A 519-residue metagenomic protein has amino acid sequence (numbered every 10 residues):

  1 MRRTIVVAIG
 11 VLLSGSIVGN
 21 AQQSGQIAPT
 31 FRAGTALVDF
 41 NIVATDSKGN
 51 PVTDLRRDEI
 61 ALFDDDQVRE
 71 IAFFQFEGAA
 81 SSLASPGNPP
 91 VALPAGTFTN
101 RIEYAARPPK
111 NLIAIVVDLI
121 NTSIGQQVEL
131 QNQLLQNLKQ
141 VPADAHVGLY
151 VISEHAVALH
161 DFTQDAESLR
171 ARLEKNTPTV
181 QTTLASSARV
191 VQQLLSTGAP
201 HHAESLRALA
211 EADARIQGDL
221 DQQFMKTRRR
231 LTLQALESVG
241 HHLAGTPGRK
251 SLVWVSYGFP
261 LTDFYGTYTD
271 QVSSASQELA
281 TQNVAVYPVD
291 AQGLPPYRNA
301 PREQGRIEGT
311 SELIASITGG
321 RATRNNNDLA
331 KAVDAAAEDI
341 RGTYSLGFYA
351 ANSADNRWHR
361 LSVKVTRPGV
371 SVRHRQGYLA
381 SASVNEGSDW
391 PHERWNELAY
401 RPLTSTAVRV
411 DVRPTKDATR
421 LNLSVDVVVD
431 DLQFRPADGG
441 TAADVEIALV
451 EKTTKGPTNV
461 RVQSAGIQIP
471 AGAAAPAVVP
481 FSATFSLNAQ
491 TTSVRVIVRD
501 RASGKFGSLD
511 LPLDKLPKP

Functional and structural regions predicted by a protein language model:
M1-T4: Positively charged n-region of N-terminal signal peptides that target proteins for export
V6-S16: Bacterial N-terminal signal peptides
G19-P519: Scaffold/interface architecture of coatomer-like assemblies
